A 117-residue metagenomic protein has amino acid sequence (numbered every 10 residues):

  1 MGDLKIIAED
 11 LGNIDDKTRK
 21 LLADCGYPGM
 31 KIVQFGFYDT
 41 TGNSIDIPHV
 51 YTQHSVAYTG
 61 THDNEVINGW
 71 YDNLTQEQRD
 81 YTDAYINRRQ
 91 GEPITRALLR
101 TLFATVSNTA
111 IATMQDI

Functional and structural regions predicted by a protein language model:
M1-I117: Catalytic cores of glycan-processing enzymes that make or break glycosidic bonds
